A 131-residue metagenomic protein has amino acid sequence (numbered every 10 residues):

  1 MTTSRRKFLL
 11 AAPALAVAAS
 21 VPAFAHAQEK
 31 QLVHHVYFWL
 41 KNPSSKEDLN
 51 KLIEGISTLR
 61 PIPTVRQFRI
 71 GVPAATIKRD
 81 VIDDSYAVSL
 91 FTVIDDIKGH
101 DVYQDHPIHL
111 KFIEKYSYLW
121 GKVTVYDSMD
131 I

Functional and structural regions predicted by a protein language model:
M1-A16: N-terminal secretory signal peptides and thylakoid transit peptides that target proteins across membranes
A16-P22: Hydrophobic h-region of N-terminal signal peptides that target proteins for export in Gram-negative bacteria
A23-E47: C-terminal segment of N-terminal export signals and the immediately downstream linker at the start of the mature
A23-H26, S57-A87, Y118, V125-D130: Short, glycine- and small/hydrophobic-rich beta-strand elements in well-ordered beta-sheets
L32-L40, I77-Q104: Short, well-ordered beta-strand segments in beta-rich or mixed alpha/beta enzyme and ligand-binding folds
S44-I70, P107-L119: Short amphipathic alpha-helical segments
F91-I131: Surface-exposed, polar helix/loop patches in the mature regions of secreted/periplasmic/lumenal proteins that form
